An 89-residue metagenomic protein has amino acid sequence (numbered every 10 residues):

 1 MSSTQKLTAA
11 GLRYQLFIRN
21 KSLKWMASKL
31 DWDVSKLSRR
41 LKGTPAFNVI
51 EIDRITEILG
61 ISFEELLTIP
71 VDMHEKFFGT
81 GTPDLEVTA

Functional and structural regions predicted by a protein language model:
M1-S22: A short, Lys/Arg-rich alpha-helix, primarily the initiator
S2, L67-A89: Short, charged recognition helix plus adjacent turn of helix-turn-helix-like nucleic-acid-binding domains
R13, S38-R39, L67: Key DNA-contacting residues within the recognition helix of helix-turn-helix
L16, A27, T56: The alpha-helix within a helix-turn-helix
N20-R39: Short alpha-helical DNA-recognition segment
L41, E51, P70: DNA major-groove recognition helix of helix-turn-helix
I50-E65: DNA major-groove recognition helix of helix-turn-helix/homeodomain DNA-binding modules
